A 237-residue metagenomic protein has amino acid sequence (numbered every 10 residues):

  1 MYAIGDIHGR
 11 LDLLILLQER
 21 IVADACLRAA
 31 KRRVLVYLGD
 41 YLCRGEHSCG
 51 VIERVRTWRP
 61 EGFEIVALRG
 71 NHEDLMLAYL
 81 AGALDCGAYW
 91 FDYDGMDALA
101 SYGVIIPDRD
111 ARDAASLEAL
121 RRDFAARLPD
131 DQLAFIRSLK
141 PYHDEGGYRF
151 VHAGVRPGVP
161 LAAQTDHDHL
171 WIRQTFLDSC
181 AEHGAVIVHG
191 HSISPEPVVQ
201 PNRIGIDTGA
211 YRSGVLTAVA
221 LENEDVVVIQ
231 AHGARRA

Functional and structural regions predicted by a protein language model:
M1-G5, L11: Conserved P-loop NTPase mechanochemical-coupling segment
Y2, G39, F124: Conserved short-loop catalytic and cofactor-binding motifs
A3, L35-Y37, A67-L68, R149 (+2 more regions): Residue-level marker for buried hydrophobic side chains located in beta-strands that build the well-ordered beta-sheet
D6, D40, G70-N71, H191 (+1 more regions): Active-site glycine-centered loops adjacent to acidic/histidine catalytic or metal-binding residues that shape
H8-G9, C43, D74, V155 (+2 more regions): Short, glycine/acidic-enriched loop or turn micro-motifs at the edges of active sites
R10-D92: Core catalytic region of metal-dependent phosphoesterases/phosphodiesterases, especially metallo-beta-lactamase-like
I15-L16, C49-G50, L80-A81, A162-A163 (+2 more regions): Short amphipathic alpha-helical segments
D94, L99-A100, V104, D108-G205 (+2 more regions): Acidic, His/Gly-enriched loop-helix segments that form or flank divalent-metal centers in metallo-dependent hydrolases
